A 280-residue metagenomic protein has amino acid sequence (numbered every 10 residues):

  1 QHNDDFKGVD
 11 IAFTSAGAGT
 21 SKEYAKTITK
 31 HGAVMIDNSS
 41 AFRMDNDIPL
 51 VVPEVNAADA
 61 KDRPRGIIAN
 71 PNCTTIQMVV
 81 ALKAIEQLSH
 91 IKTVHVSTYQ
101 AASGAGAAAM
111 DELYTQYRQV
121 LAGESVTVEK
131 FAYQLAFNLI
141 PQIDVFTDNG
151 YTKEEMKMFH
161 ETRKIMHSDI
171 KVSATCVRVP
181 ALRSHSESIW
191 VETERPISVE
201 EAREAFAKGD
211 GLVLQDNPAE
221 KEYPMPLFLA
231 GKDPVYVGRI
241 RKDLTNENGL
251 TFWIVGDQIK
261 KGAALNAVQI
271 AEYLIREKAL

Functional and structural regions predicted by a protein language model:
Q1-F6, T93-T98, A102-T251: C-terminal substrate-binding/catalytic lobe of Rossmann-fold NAD(P)-dependent oxidoreductases
Q1-L135, K171, V235-Y236, I240-T245 (+3 more regions): N-terminal Rossmann-like NAD(P) cofactor-binding subdomain of oxidoreductases, focused on the glycine-rich
A12-F13, A69-N70, F146-G150, V191 (+1 more regions): A generic structural signal for short
A57, P196-S198, I259: Generic "edge-of-domain/loop-turn" microfeature
G66-Q77, G150-F159, K164, G262-N266: A glycine-rich, Thr/Ser-enriched phosphate-binding loop motif common to dinucleotide/cofactor-binding enzymes
V177-P180, G256-K261: Glycine-rich phosphate/pyrophosphate-binding beta-alpha loops
